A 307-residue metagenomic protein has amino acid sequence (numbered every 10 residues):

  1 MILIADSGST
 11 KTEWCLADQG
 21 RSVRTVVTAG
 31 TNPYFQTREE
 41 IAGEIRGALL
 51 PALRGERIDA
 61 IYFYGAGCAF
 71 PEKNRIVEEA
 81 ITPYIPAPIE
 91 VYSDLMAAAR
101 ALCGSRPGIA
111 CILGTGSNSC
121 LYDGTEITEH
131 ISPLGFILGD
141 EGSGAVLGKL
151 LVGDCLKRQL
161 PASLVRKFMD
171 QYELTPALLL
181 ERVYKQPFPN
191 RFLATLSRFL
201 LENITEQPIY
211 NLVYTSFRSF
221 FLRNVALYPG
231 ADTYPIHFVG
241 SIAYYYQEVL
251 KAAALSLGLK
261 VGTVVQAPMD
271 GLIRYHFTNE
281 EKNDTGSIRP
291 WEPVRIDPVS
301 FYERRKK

Functional and structural regions predicted by a protein language model:
M1-A60, A80-P83, A101-I109, V152-K307: ATP-binding/phosphotransfer module of carbohydrate and carboxylate kinases, centering on a glycine-rich
A69-R166: Phosphate-binding/catalytic loop of phosphoryl-transfer enzymes
